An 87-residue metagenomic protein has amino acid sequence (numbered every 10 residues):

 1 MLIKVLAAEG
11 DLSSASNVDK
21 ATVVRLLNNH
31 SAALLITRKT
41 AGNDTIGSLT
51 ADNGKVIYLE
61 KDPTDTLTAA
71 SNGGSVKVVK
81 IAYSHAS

Functional and structural regions predicted by a protein language model:
M1-K20: Surface-exposed ligand/attachment interfaces on beta-rich extracellular proteins
A15-S16, A33, T50, A86: Serine/proline-rich low-complexity intrinsically disordered segments, especially terminal tails, linkers
K20, V24-A32, S71: Asparagine-centered strand-capping/turn motif at beta-strand->loop junctions
L27-G47: Short, surface-exposed beta-strand/strand-loop-strand elements in extracellular ectodomains
T40-G73: Intrinsically disordered, low-complexity Pro/Gly/Ser/Thr-rich segments with frequent PxxP/GP/PP motifs and embedded
G74-S87: Exposed low-complexity, polar/acidic, P/S/T/G-rich flexible segments that act as propeptides, protease-susceptible
